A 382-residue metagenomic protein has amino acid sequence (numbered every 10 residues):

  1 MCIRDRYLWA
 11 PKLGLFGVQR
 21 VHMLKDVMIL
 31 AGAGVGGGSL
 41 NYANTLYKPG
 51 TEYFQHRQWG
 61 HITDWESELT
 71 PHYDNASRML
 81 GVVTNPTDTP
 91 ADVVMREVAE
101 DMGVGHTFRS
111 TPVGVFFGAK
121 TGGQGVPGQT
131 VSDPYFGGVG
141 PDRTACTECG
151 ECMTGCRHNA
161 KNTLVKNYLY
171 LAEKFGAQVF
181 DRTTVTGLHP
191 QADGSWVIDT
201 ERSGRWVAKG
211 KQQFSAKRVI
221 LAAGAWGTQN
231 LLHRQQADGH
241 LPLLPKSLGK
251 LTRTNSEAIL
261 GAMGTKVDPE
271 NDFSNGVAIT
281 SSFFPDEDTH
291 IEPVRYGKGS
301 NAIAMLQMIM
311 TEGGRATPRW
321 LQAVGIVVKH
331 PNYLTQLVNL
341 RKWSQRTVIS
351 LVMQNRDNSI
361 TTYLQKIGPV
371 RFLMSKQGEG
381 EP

Functional and structural regions predicted by a protein language model:
R4, H158-N162, K166, E173-K174 (+2 more regions): Glycine-rich loop(s) and the adjacent beta-strand/alpha-helix scaffold that form part
R4-G17, F117-A145, T311-Y333: Charged, glycine/proline-rich intrinsically disordered loops and linkers
D5-D88, M353: Redox-cofactor-proximal catalytic regions of oxidoreductases
L15-Q19, M23-I29, G38, Y42 (+4 more regions): FAD cofactor-binding and catalytic pocket of flavoenzymes
R20-V27, G32, V82-P86, V104-G114 (+2 more regions): A short alpha-helix-loop-beta-strand transition element characteristic of N-terminal alpha/beta dinucleotide-binding
A43-T45, Y53-F54, K120-T121, P190 (+1 more regions): Short, solvent-exposed loop/turn and secondary-structure capping segments
D64-R182: Conserved redox-cofactor binding core of oxidoreductases
P382: Flavin-binding catalytic cores
